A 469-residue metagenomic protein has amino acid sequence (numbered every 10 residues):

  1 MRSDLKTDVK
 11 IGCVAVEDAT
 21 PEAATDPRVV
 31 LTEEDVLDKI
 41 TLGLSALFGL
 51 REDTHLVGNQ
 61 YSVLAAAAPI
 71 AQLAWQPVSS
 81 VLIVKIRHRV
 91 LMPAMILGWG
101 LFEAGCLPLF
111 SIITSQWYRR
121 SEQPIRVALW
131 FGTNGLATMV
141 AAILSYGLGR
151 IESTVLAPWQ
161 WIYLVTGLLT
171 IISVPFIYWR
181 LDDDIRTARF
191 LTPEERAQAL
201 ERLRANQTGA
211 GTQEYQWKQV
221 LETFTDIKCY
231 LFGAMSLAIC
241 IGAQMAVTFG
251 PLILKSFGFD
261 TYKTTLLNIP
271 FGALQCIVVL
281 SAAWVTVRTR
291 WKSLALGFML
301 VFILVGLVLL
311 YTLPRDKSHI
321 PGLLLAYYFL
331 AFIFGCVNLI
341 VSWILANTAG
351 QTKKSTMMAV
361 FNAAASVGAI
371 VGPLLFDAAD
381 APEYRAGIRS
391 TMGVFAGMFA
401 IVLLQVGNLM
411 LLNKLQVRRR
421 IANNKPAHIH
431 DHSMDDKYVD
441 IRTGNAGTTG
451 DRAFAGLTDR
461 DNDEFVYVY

Functional and structural regions predicted by a protein language model:
M1-I40, F48, G58, Y178-G209 (+1 more regions): Intracellular terminal tails of multi-pass secondary transporters
G43-A74: Extracellular/periplasmic helix-loop-helix junction of adjacent transmembrane segments in MFS-like secondary
G43-L44, K218-A283, V341, S355 (+1 more regions): Extracytoplasmic gate region of multi-pass secondary transporters
P69-P77, M139, G272-L280, S366-I370: Residue-level signature of mid-helix packing/kink "hotspots" within the transmembrane helices of 12-pass Major
L73-F102: Conserved MFS/SLC helix-loop-helix module at the cytosolic interface between two early adjacent transmembrane helices
M92, A295-L296: Primarily marks hydrophobic transmembrane alpha-helices of the MFS/SLC 12-helix fold
L97-G100, A104, V301-D316, A331: C-terminal ends and interior cores of transmembrane alpha-helices in multi-pass membrane transporters/permeases
P124-L156, L164, L169-T170, M358-G372: Glycine-rich segments within core transmembrane alpha-helices of 12-TM secondary carriers
